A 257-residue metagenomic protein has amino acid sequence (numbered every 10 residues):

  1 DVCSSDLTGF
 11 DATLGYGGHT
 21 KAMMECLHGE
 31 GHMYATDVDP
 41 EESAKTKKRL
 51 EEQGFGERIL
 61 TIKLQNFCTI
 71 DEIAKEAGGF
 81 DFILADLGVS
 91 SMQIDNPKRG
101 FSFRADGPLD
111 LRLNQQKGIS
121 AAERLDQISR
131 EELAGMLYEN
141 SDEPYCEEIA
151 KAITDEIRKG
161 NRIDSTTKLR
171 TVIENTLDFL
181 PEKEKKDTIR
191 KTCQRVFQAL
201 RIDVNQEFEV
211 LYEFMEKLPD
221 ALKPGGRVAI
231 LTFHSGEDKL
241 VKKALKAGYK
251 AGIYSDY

Functional and structural regions predicted by a protein language model:
C3-Y257: S-adenosyl-L-methionine-dependent methyltransferase catalytic core, i.e., the SAM/SAH-binding region
